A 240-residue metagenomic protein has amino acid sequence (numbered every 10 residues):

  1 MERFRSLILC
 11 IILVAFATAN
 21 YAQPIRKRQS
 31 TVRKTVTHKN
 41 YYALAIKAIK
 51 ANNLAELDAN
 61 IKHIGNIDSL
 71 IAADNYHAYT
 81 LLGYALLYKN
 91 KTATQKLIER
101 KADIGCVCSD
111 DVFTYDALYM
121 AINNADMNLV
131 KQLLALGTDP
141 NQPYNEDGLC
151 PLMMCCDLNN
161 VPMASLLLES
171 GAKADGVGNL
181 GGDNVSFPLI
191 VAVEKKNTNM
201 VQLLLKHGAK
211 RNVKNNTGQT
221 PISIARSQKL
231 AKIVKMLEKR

Functional and structural regions predicted by a protein language model:
M1-R28: Bacterial Sec-dependent N-terminal signal peptides
Q23-A45, S170, H207, N216 (+1 more regions): Ankyrin-repeat-protein effector appendages
V36-K47, L70-G83, V107-Y119, P143-P151 (+2 more regions): Ankyrin-repeat boundary/"N-cap" motif
K47-N52, Y84-N90, M120-D126, M154-N160 (+3 more regions): Ankyrin repeat A-helix N-terminal signature
L54-N90: N-terminal, post-signal-peptide region of Sec/Tat-exported proteins
E56, T92-A93, N128-L129, P162-M163 (+2 more regions): Conserved ankyrin/ankyrin-like repeat signature
I61-D68, Q95-I104, K131-P140, S165-A174 (+2 more regions): Ankyrin repeat domain, specifically the short helix-to-loop turn at the C-terminus of the second helix of each repeat
K101-D157: A generic tandem-repeat structural signature
